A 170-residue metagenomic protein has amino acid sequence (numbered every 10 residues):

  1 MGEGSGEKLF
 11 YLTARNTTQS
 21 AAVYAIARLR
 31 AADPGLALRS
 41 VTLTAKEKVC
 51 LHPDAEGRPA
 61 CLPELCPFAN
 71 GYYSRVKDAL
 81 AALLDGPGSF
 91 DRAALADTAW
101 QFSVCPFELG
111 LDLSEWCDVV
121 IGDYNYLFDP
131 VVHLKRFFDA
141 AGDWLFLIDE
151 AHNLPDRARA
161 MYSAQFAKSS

Functional and structural regions predicted by a protein language model:
M1: Walker A/P-loop
G6-V120, F128: A substrate-engagement module of RecA-like helicase motors
S20, Y24, W100-V119, Y124-S170: Signature of the SF2 helicase/ATPase Hel1-core->accessory helical subdomain module
